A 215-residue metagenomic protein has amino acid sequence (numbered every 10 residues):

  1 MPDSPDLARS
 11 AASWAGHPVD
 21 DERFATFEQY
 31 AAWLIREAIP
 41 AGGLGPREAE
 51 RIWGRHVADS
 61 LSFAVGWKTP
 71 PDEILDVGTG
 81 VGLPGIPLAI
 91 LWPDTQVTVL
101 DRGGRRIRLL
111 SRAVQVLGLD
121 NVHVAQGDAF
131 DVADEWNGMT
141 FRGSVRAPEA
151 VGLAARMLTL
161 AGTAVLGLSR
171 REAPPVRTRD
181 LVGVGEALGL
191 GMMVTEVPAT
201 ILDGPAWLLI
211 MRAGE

Functional and structural regions predicted by a protein language model:
M1-P71, L75, L91, R105-V122: Class I SAM-dependent transferase core
L75-V77, T98: Conserved beta-strand elements of the Class I
G78-G82: Class I SAM-dependent methyltransferase "Motif I" SAM/SAH-binding loop
G85, T95-E215: S-adenosylmethionine
L88: Aromatic pocket-lining residues of Rossmann-like dinucleotide-binding sites
